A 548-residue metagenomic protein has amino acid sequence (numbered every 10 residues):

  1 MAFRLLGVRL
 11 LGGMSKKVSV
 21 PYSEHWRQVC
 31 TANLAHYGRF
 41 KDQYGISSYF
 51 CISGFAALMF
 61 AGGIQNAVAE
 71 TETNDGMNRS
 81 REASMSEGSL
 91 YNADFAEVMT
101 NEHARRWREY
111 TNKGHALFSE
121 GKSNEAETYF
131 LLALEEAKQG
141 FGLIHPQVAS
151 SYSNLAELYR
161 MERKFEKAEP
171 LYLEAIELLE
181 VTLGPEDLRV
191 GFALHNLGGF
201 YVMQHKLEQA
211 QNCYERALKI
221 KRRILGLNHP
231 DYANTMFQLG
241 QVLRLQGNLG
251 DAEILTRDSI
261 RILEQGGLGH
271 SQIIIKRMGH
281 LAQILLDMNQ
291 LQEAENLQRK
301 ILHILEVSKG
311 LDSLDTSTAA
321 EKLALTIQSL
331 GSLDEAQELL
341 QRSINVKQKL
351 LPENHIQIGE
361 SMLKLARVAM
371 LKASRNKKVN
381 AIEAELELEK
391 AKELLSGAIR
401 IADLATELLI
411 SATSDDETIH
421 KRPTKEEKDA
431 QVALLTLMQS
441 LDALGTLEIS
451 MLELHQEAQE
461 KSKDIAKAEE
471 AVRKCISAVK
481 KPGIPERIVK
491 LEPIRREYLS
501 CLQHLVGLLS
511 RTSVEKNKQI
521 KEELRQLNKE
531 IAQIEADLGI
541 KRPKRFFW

Functional and structural regions predicted by a protein language model:
M1-W548: Intrinsic-disorder-linked linear interaction elements in eukaryotic regulatory proteins
